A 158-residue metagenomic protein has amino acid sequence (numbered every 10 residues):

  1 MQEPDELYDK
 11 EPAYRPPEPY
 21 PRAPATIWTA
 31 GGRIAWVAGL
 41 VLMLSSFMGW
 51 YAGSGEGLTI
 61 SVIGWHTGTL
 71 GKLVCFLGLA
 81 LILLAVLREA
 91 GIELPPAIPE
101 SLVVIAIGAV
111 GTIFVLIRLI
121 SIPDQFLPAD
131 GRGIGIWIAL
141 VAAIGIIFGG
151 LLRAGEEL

Functional and structural regions predicted by a protein language model:
Q2-L158: Compact integral membrane and secretory-pathway proteins
